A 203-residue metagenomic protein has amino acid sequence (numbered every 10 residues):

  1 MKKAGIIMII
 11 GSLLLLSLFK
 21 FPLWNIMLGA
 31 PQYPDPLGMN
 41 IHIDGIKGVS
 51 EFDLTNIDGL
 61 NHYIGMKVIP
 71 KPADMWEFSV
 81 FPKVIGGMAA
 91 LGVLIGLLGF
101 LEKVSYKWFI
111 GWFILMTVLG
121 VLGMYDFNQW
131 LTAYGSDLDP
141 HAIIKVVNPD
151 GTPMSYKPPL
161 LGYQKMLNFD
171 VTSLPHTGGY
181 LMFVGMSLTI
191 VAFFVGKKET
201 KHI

Functional and structural regions predicted by a protein language model:
M1-L15, K103-M116, V195: Alpha-helical transmembrane segments and their helix-start/interface "positive-inside/aromatic belt" motifs in integral
K3, D74-V80, L101-W108, L167-T177: Membrane-interfacial loop-to-transmembrane-helix junctions in polytopic alpha-helical membrane proteins
I9-G11, L18, E77-L98, I110-V121 (+1 more regions): Hydrophobic alpha-helical transmembrane segments
F19-I26, V93, L97-F100, M124-Y134 (+1 more regions): Transmembrane helix-loop junctions and nearby membrane-interface residues
K20-S79, N128-S173: Long, glycine/tryptophan/cysteine-rich extracytoplasmic
F100, V104-H141, G162-Q164: Mature, soluble, non-transmembrane domains
T172-E199: A hydrophobic membrane-anchoring alpha-helix module
